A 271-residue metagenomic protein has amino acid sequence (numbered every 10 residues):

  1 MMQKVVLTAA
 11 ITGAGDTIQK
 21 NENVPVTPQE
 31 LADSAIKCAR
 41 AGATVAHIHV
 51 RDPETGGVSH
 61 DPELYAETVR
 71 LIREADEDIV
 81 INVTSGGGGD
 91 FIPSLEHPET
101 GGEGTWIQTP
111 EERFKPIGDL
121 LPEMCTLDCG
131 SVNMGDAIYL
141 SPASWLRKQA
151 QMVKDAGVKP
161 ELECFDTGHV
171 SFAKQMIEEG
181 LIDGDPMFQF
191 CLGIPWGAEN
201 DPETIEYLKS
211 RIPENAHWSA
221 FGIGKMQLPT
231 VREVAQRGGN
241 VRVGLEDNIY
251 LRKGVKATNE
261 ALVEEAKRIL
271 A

Functional and structural regions predicted by a protein language model:
M1-N23, G88-L95, T126-N133: N-terminal small/glycine-rich loop or linker at the start of catalytic domains across soluble metabolic enzymes
A9, G57-S85, K148-D155, Y207-W218 (+1 more regions): Alpha-helix-loop-beta-strand connector modules within alpha/beta enzyme cores
A9, P28-D33, R40-T55, V80-S85: Histidine-centered catalytic micro-motifs
Q19, T44-T68, M134, C191-L192 (+1 more regions): Glycine-rich, proline-tolerant flexible connector loops at the mouths of alpha/beta enzymes
E22-E30, G56-L64, G101-T105, T109 (+3 more regions): Alpha-helix N-cap and loop-to-helix initiation/capping positions
R40-A43, D78, P122, G238-G239: A structural motif
Y65-Y139: Active-site beta->alpha loop and helix N-cap motifs at the rims of alpha/beta catalytic domains
E123-L245, K256-A261: Catalytic alpha/beta core domains of metabolic enzymes, predominantly
